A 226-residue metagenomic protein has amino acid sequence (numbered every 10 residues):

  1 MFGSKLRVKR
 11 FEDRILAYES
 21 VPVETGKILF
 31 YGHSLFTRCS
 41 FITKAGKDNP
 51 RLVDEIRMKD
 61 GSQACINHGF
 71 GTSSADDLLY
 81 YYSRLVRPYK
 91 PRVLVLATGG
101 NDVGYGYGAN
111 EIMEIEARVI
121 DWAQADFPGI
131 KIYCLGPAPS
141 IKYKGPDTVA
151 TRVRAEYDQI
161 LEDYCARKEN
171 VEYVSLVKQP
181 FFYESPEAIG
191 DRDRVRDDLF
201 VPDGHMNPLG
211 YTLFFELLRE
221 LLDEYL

Functional and structural regions predicted by a protein language model:
M1-G71, D76, Y81-K90: Serine-esterase "nucleophile elbow" of acetyl-processing enzymes
I42, G106-N110, G145-T151: Short, solvent-exposed loop/turn segments at secondary-structure boundaries
N67-S73, V93-G108, A117, Q124 (+2 more regions): Cell-envelope and extracellular/periplasmic
L79, A109, M113, A117 (+1 more regions): Short, amphipathic alpha-helical "lid/cap" segments that border enzyme active or binding sites
A109-V119, A150-D158: Charged helix-capping and loop-helix junction motifs
F127-K131: A short helix->loop->beta-strand "cap" motif at the edges of active sites that frequently abuts
P139-L226: Catalytic His-Asp segment of secreted/periplasmic serine-dependent ester chemistry enzymes
